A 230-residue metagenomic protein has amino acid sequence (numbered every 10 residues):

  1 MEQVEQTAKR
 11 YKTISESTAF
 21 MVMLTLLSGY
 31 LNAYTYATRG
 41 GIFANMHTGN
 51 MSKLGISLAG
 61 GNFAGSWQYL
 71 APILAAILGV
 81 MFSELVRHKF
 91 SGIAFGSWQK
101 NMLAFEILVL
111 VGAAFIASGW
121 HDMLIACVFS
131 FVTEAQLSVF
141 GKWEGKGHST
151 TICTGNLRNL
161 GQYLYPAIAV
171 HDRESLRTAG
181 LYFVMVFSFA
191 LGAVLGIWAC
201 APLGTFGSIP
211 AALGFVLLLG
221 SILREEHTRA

Functional and structural regions predicted by a protein language model:
E2-A230: Alpha-helical transmembrane segments of multi-pass membrane proteins
